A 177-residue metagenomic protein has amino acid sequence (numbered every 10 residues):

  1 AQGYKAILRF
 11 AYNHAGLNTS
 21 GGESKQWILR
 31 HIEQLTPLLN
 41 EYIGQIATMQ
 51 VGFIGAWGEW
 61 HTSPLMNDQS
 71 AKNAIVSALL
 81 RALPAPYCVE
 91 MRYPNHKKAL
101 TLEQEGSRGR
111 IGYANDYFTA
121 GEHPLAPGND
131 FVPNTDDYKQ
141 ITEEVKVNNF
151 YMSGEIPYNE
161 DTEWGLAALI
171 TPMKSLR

Functional and structural regions predicted by a protein language model:
A1, Y12-I28, W57-M66: Surface-exposed, active-site-proximal loop segments in enzymatic domains
A1-K5, G21-Q50, S70-A82: An active-site-proximal structural segment forming one wall of the substrate-binding cleft that immediately precedes
F10-H14, L39, Q50-G55, Y93-N95: Short, flexible loop/turn elements at secondary-structure junctions
T48-G52, E59, S63-R177: Catalytic-core regions of glycoside hydrolase
